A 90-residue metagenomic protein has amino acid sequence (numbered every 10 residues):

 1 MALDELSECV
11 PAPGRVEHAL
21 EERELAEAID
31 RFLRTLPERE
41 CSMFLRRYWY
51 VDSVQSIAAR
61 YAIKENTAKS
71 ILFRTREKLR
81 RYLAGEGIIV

Functional and structural regions predicted by a protein language model:
M1-E22: Internal acidic/polar
R23, L33-C41: Short helix-coil-helix linker/hinge
I29, E40, V54-Q55, A59-G85: DNA-recognition helix of helix-turn-helix
M43-R47: A short pre-motif secondary-structure segment
Y50-D52: Flexible coil/turn residues that form the inter-helical turn or adjacent wing/linker of helix-turn-helix
I89-V90: Intrinsically disordered, low-complexity basic tails/linkers immediately adjacent to helix-turn-helix/homeobox/MYB/SANT
